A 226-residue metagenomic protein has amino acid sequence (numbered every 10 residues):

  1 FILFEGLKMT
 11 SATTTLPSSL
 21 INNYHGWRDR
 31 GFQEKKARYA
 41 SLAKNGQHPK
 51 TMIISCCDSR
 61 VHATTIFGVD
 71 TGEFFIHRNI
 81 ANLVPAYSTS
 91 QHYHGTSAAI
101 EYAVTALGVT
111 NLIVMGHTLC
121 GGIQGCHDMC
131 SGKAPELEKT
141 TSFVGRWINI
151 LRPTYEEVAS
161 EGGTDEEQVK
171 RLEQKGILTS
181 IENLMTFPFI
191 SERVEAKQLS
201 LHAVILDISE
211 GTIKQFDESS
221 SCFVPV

Functional and structural regions predicted by a protein language model:
F1-K8: Short, Lys/Arg-enriched N-terminal segments with co-localized hydrophobic residues within the first ~10-30 amino acids
T10-P49, N82-T110, G121-V226: Divalent-metal-activated hydrolytic enzyme cores
G46, S59, F67-D70, Y93-T96 (+1 more regions): Generic structural signal for well-ordered secondary structure
Q47-C57, V61-A63: Conserved H-X4-D acyltransferase segment
I54-C56, R78, M115-H117, H202-D207: Short beta-strand segments
S59-L83: Catalytic core of membrane glycerolipid acyltransferases/transacylases, capturing the structured, soluble-facing
